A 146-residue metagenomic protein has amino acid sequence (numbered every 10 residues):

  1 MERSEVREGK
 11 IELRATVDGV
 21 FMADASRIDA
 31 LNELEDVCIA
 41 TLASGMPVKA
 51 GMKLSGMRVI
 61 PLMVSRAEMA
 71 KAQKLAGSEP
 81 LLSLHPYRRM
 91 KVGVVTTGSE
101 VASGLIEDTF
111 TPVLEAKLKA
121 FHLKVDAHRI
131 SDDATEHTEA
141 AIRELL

Functional and structural regions predicted by a protein language model:
M1-D126, I130: Short, glycine/charged-enriched hinge/interface segments at domain edges or termini
A120-L146: Active-site rim loops that border cofactor/substrate pockets in soluble metabolic enzymes
